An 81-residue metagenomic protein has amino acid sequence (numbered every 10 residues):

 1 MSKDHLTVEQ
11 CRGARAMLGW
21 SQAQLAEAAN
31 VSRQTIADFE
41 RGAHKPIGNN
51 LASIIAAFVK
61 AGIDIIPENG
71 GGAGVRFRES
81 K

Functional and structural regions predicted by a protein language model:
M1-A16, I55: A short, Lys/Arg-rich alpha-helix, primarily the initiator
Q10-Q24, E79: Short basic helix-loop element that most often maps to the first helix and adjoining turn of HTH DNA-binding modules
G13, E27, D38, A56: DNA-binding alpha-helical recognition surfaces that contact promoter or target DNA
Q24, T35, S53: Residues in the helix-turn-helix
N30, N49-I66: DNA major-groove recognition helix of helix-turn-helix/homeodomain DNA-binding modules
N30-P46: Recognition helix of helix-turn-helix/homeodomain-like DNA-binding domains that insert into the DNA major groove
I63-K81: Helix-turn-helix/homeodomain-like alpha-helical modules used for DNA recognition and transcription-factor dimerization
